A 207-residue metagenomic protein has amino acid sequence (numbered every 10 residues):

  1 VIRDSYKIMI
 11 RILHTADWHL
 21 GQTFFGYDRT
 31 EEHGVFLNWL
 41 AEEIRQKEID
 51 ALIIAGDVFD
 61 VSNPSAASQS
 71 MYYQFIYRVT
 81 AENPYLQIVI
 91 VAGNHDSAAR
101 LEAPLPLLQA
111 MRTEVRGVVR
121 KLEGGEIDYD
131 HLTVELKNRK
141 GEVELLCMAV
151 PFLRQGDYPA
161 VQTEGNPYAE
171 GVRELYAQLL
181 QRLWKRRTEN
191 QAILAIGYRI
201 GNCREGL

Functional and structural regions predicted by a protein language model:
R3-Y77, A81-Y85: N-terminal active-site segment of His-dependent metallophosphoesterases
T15-A16, L52-G56, Q87-N94, R116-V119 (+1 more regions): Active-site neighborhood of phospho(di)ester-bond hydrolases with catalytic His/Asp-centered motifs
F25, V58-I76, A92-M111, G117 (+1 more regions): Metal-dependent catalytic neighborhoods of phosphoester/phosphodiester hydrolases
S62, E82-N83, V91, Y129-V134 (+1 more regions): Cofactor- and metal-binding active-site motifs of prokaryotic enzymes that mediate redox/radical or nucleophilic
V79-I88, L122-I127: Short, charged helix-to-loop "capping" segments that act as catalytic/coupling loops
D96-L207: His/Asp/Glu-rich metal-coordinating catalytic cores of metallo-dependent phosphodiesterases/hydrolases acting on
